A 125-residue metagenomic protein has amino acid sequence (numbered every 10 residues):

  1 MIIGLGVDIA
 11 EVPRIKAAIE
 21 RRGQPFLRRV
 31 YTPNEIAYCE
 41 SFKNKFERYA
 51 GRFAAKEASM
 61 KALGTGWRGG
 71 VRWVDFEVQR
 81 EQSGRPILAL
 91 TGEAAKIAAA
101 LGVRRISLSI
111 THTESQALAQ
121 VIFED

Functional and structural regions predicted by a protein language model:
M1-D125: Core catalytic alpha/beta fold that binds nucleotide/phospho-ligands
